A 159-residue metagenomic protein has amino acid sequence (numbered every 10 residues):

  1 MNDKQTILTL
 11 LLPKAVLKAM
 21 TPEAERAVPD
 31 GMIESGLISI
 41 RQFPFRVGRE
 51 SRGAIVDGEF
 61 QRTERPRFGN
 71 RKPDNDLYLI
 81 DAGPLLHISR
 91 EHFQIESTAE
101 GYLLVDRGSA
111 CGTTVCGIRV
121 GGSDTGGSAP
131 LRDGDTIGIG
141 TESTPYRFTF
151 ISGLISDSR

Functional and structural regions predicted by a protein language model:
M1-L86, D135-T136, P145-R159: Intrinsically disordered, low-complexity acidic Ser/Thr-rich regulatory segments
D30-G31, L86-I88, G122, P130: Short solvent-exposed loop/turn micro-motifs enriched in small/polar/acidic residues
I33, D74, E91, G101-Y102: Hydrophobic alpha-helical segments, principally membrane-spanning helices and signal/leader peptides
L37, H92-Q94: Short, surface-exposed charged micro-motifs
V47, Q94-L103, G108-A110, T114-R159: C-terminal boundary/linker segments immediately following FHA domains
A82-G83, R90, T125-G126: A structural connector/turn signal
